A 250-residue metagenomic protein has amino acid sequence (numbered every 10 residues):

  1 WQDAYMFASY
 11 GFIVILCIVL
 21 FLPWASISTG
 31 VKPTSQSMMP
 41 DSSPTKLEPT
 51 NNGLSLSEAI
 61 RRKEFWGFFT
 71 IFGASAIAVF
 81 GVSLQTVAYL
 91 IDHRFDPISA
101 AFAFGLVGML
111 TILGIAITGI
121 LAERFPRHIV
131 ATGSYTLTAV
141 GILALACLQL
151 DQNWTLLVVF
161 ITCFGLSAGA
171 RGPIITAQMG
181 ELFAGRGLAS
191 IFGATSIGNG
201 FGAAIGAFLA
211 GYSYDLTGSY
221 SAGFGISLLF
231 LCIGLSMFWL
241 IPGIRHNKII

Functional and structural regions predicted by a protein language model:
D3-F21, A222-L240: Symmetry-related core transmembrane helices of the 12-TM Major Facilitator Superfamily/SLC fold
S57-I120, G206: Extracytoplasmic gate region of multi-pass secondary transporters
G73, L156-A170: Hydrophobic core of transmembrane alpha-helices in multi-pass small-molecule transporters, especially MFS/SLC-type
I115-R127, Y214-D215: Helix-to-loop junctions at the C-terminal end of transmembrane segments in multipass secondary transporters
L137-L150: C-terminal ends and interior cores of transmembrane alpha-helices in multi-pass membrane transporters/permeases
A170-F183: Intracellular juxtamembrane helix-capping segments at the cytosolic ends of symmetry-related transmembrane helices
L182-T217: A late C-terminal transmembrane helix in Major Facilitator Superfamily
